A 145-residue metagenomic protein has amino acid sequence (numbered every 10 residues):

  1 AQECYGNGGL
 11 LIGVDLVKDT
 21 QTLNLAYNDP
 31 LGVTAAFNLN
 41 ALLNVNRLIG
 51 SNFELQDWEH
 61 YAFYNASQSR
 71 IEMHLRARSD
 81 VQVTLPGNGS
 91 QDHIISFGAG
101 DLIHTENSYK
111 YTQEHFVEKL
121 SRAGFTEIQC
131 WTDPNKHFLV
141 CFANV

Functional and structural regions predicted by a protein language model:
A1-D19: Conserved beta-strand signature within the Rossmann-like core of class I S-adenosyl-L-methionine
G8, S69-I71, H137-L139: Residues at beta-strand starts and edge strands
L16, T22-Y109, Q113-A123: Substrate-binding/catalytic lobe of Class I Rossmann-like enzymes that use SAM or dcSAM, i.e., the mid-to-C-terminal
A77-R78, T132-V145: Core SAM-dependent methyltransferase catalytic element
T126-C130: A short linear hydrophobic-aromatic micro-motif
